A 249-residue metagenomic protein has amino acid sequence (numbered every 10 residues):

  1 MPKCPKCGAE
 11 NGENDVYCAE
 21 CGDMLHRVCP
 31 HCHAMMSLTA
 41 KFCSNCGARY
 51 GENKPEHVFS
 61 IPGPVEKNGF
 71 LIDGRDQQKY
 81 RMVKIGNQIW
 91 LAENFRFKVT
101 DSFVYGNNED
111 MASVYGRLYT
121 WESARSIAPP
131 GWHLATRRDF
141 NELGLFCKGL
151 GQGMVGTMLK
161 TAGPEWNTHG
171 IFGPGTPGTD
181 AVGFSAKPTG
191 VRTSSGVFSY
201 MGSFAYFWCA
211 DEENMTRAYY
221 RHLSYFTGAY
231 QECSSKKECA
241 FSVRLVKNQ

Functional and structural regions predicted by a protein language model:
M1-P55: Cys/His-rich metal-coordination motifs, chiefly Zn-binding "fingers/knuckles"
V58-Q249: Conserved positions within compact, well-structured domain cores
